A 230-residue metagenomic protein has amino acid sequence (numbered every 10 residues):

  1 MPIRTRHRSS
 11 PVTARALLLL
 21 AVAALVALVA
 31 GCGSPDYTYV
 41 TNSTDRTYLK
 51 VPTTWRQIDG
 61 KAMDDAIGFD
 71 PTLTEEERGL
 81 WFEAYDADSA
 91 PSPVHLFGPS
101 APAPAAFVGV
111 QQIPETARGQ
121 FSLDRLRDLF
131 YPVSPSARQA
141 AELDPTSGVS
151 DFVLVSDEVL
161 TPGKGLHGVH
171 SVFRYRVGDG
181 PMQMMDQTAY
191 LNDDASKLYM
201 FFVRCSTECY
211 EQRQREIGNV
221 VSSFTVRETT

Functional and structural regions predicted by a protein language model:
P2-L19: Bacterial N-terminal signal peptides that target proteins for export
L28-G31: C-terminal motif of bacterial Sec signal peptides marking the signal peptidase cleavage site
G33-P35: Bacterial signal peptide processing site
Y37-K50, A137-D144, Q214: Short aromatic-glycine motifs in intrinsically disordered, low-complexity regions
T44-A66: Proline-anchored loop/turn motifs at beta-strand termini and strand-loop-strand connectors
R46, Q120, D124, T207 (+1 more regions): Soluble non-cytosolic domains of exported or imported proteins
W55, A195-T230: Surface-exposed amphipathic alpha-helical segments
K61-D193, L198: Conserved polar/disulfide-associated segments of primarily extracytoplasmic proteins
